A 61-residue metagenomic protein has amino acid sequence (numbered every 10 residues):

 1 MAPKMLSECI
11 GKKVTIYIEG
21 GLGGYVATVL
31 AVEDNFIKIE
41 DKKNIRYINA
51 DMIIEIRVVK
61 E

Functional and structural regions predicted by a protein language model:
M1-E61: Conserved RNA-binding domains used in RNP assembly and mRNA/RNA metabolism
